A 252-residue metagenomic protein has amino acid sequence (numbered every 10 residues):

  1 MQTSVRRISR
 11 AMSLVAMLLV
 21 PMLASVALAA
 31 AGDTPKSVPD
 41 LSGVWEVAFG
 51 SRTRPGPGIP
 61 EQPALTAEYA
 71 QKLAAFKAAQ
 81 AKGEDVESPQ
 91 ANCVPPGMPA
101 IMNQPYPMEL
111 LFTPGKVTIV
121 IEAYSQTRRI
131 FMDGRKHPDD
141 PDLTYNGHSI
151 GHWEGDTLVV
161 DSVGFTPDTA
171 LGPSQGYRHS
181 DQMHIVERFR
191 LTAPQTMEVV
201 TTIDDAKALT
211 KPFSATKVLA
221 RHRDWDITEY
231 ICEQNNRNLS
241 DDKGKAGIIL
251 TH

Functional and structural regions predicted by a protein language model:
M1-A11: N-terminal secretory signal peptides that target proteins for export/translocation
Q2, A27-H252: PEST-like low-complexity, intrinsically disordered acidic/proline/serine-rich tracts that flank trafficking/processing
A11-V26: Bacterial N-terminal signal peptides
